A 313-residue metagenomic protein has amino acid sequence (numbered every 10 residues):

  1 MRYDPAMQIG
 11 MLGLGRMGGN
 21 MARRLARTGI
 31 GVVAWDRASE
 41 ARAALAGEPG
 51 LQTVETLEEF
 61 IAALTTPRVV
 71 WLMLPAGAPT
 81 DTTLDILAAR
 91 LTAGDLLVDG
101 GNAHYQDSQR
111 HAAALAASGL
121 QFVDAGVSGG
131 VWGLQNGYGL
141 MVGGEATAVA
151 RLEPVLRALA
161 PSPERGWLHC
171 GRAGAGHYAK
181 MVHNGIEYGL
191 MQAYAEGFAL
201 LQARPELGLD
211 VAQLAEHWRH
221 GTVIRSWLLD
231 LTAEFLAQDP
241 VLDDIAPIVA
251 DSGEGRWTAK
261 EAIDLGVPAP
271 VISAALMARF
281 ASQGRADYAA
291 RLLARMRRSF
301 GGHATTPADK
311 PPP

Functional and structural regions predicted by a protein language model:
R2-V69, G94, V131-G133: NAD(P)+-binding Rossmann beta1-loop-alpha1 motif at the extreme N-terminus of oxidoreductases
I9, T80-T83, H104-A195, L201: Rossmann-fold dinucleotide-binding core
V32, T53, F122-V123, A269: Hydrophobic beta-strand scaffold residues
R37, L51-R110, L134-G143: Rossmann-like NAD(P)-binding element
M141, R151, E164-W167, G174-H303: Helical "substrate-binding/catalytic lid" subdomain of Rossmann-like NAD(P)-dependent dehydrogenases/reductases
